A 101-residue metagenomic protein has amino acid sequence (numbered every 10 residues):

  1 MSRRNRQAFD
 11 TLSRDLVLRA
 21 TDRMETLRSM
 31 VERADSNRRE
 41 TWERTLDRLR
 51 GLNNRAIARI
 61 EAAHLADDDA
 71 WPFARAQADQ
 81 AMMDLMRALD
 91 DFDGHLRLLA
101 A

Functional and structural regions predicted by a protein language model:
S2-A100: Amphipathic alpha-helical membrane/lipid-surface binding segments
